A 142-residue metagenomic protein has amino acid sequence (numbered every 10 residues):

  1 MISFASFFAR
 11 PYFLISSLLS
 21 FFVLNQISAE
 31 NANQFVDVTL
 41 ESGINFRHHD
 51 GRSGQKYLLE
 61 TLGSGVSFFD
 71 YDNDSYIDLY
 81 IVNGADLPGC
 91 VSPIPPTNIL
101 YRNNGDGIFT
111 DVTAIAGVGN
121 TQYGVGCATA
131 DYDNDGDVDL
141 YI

Functional and structural regions predicted by a protein language model:
M1, L24-I142: Acidic, glycine/proline-rich Ca2+-coordinating loop motifs
M1-A9: N-terminal secretory signal peptides that target proteins for export/translocation
Y12-V23: Bacterial N-terminal signal peptides
